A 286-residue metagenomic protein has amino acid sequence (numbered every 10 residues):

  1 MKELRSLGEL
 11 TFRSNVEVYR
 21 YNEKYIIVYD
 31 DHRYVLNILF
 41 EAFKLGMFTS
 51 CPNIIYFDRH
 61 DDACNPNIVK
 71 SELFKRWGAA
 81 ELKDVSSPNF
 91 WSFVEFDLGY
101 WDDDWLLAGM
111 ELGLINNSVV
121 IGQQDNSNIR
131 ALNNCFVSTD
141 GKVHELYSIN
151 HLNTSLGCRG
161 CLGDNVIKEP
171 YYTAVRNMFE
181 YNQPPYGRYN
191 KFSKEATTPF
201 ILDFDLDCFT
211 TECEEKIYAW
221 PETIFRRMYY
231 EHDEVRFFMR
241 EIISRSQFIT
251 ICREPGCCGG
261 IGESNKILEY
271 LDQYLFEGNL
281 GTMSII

Functional and structural regions predicted by a protein language model:
M1-I54, N67, G78-I286: Catalytic cores of soluble, metal-dependent hydrolases
N53-D61: Active-site-adjacent structural elements in enzyme catalytic domains
C64: Surface-exposed loop and adjacent secondary-structure segments within mature catalytic domains
